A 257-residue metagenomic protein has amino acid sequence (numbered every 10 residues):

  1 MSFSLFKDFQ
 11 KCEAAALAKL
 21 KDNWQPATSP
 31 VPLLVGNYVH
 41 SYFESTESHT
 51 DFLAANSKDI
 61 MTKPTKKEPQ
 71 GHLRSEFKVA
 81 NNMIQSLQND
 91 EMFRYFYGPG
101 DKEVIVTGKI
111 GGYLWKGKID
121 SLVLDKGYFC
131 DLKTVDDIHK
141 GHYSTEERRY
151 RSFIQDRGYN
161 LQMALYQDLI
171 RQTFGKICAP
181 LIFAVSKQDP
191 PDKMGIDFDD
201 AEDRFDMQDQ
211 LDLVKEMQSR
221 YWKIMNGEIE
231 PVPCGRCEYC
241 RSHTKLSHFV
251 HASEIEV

Functional and structural regions predicted by a protein language model:
M1-I119, E238: Metal-dependent nuclease catalytic cores that hydrolyze phosphodiester bonds in DNA/RNA, characterized by
A27-V31, R151-G158: Conserved aromatic-histidine-acidic binding/catalytic patches
F43-E47, T134-D137, R171-F174: Hydrophobic/aromatic-lined pockets within catalytic cores
L53, H139-Y143, C178-F183: Short acidic alpha-helical/loop segments enriched in Asp/Glu that coordinate divalent cations
E68, I84, F153-N160, L165-V257: Metal-dependent nuclease catalytic regions and adjoining charged, substrate-binding loops involved in nucleic-acid end
M92-G98, V123-D131, I170-C178: Secondary-structure boundary elements
T107, V135, K187-D189: Short, solvent-exposed loop/turn segments at secondary-structure junctions
G117-R149: Conserved catalytic cores of phosphodiester-cleaving nucleases, focusing on short active-site segments
